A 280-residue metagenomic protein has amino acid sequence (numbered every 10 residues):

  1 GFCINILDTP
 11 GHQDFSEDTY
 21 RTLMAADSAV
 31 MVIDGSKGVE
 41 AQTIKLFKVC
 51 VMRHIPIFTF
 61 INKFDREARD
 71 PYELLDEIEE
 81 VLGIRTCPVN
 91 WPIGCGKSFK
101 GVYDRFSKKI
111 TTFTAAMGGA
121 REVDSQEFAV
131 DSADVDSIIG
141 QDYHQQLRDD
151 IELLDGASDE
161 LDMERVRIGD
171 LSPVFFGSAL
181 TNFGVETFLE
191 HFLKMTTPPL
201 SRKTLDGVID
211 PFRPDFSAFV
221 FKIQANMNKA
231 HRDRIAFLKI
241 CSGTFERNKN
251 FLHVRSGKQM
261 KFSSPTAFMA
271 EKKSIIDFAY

Functional and structural regions predicted by a protein language model:
G1-Y280: Structural and coupling elements of P-loop NTPases
